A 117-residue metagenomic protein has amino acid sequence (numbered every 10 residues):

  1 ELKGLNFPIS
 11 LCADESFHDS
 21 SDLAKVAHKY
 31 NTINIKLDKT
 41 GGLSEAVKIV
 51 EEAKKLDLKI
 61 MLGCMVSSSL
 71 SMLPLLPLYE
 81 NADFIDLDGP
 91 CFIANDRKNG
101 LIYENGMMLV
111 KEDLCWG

Functional and structural regions predicted by a protein language model:
E1-Y79, A94-N105: Catalytic core of soluble alpha/beta enzymes
D14-E15, G89, E112: Fold-independent oxyanion-binding glycine-rich loops and adjacent beta-strand/coil segments at enzyme active sites
L62, D88, W116: Short glycine-rich loop/turn motifs that provide flexible caps or phosphate-binding loops at active sites
D83-D86: Short helix/strand-capping turn motifs
Y103-G117: N-terminal capping/lid subdomain adjacent to the active-site entrance of alpha/beta enzymes
